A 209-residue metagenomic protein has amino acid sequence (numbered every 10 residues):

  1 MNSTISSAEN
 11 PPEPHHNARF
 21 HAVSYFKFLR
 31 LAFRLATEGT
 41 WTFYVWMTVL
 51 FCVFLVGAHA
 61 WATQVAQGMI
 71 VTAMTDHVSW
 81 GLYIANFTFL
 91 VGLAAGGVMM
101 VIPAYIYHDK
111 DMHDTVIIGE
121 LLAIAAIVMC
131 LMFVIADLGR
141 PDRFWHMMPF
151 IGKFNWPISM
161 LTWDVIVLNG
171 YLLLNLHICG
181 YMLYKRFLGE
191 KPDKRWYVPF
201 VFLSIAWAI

Functional and structural regions predicted by a protein language model:
N2-I209: Hydrophobic cores of alpha-helical transmembrane segments in multi-pass integral membrane proteins
